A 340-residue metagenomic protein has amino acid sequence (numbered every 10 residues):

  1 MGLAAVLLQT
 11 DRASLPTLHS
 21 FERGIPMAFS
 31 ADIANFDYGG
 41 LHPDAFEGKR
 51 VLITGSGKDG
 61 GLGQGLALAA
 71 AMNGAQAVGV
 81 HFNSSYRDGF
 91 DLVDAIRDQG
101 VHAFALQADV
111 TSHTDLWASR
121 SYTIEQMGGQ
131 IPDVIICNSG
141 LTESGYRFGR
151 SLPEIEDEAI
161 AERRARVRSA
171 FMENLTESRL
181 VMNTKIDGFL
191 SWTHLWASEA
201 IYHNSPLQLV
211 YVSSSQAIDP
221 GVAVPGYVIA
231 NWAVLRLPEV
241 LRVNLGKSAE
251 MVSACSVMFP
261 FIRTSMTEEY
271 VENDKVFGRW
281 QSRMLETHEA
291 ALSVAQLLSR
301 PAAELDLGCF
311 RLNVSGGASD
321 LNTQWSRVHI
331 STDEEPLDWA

Functional and structural regions predicted by a protein language model:
F29-I33, R179, V252, S256 (+1 more regions): C-terminal helical subdomain
F36-G79: Canonical Rossmann dinucleotide-binding motif of NAD(H)/NADP(H)-dependent dehydrogenases/reductases, specifically
F46-E47, Q99-F104, Y122-C137, T142-G149 (+3 more regions): A glycine-rich helix->loop->beta "capping" turn within Rossmann-like NAD(P)(H)-dependent oxidoreductase domains
G55, D59, L141-F148, L152-M182 (+3 more regions): Catalytic loop of short-chain dehydrogenase/reductase
A75-D91: Conserved glycine-rich Rossmann-like NAD(P)H-binding loop of the short-chain dehydrogenase/reductase
Y86-R87, Q107-S121: The beta1-alpha1 cofactor-binding region of Rossmann-like NAD(H)/NADP(H)-dependent oxidoreductases
D219, V252-N273: Flexible, glycine-rich beta-alpha linker
